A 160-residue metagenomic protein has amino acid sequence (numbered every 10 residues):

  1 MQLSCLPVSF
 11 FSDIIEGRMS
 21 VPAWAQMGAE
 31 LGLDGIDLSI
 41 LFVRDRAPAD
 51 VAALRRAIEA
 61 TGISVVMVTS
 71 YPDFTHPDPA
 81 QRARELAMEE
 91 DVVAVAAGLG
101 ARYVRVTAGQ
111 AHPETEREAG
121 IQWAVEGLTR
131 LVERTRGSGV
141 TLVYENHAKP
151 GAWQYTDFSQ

Functional and structural regions predicted by a protein language model:
M1-A101, T129, R136: N-terminal pre-domain/capping segments
E16-R18, A47-R55, E118-I121, A148-Q160: Distinct, well-ordered alpha-helical segments
D45, T75, P113, G151-A152: Generic structural signal for helix capping and beta-alpha/helix-loop junctions
A96-R117, S138-P150: Active-site groove signature of glycoside hydrolases
E114-L128, R134, Y155: Active-site cleft segment of glycoside hydrolase catalytic domains centered on the general acid/base Glu
